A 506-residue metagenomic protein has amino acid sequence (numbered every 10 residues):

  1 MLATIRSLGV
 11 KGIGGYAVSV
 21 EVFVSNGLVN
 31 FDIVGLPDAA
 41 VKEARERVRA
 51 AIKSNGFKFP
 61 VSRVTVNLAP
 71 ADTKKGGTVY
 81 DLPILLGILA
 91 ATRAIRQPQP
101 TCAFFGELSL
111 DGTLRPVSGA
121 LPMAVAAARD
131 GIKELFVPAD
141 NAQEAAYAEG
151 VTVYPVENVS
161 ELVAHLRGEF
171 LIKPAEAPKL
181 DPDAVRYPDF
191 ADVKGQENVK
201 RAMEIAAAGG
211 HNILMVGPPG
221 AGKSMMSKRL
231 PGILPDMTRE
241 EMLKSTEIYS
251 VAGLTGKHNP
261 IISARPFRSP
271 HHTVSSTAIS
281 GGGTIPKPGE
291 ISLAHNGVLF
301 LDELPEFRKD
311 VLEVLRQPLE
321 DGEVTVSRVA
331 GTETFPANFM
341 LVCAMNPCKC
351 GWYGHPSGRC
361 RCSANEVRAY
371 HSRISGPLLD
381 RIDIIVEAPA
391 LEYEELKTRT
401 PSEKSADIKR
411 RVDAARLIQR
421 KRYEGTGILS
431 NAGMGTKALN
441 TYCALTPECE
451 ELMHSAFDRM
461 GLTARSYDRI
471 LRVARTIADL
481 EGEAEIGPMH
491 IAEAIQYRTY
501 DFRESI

Functional and structural regions predicted by a protein language model:
M1-L214, P218-S224, S327, S466-Y467 (+2 more regions): Peripheral, non-AAA+ core regions of ATP-driven protein-machinery
A40-R45, P60, N67-G77, I285-P286 (+1 more regions): Basic, amphipathic alpha-helical bundle interface domains used for macromolecular binding and assembly
F59-S62, P98-Q99, R129-G131, E149 (+9 more regions): Short loop/turn elements that form and flank the Walker-type P-loop nucleotide-binding site in RecA-like NTPase cores
L110, L299-F300, E306-F307, Y393: Residues immediately C-terminal
E204, P260-I261, R265-P266, S276-L299 (+1 more regions): Conserved alpha-helical scaffold flanking the Walker A/P-loop in AAA+ ATPase domains
L214-G256: Walker A/P-loop
K244, Y249-I279: Clamp-loader machinery-focused feature within the broader ASCE/P-loop NTPase space
N296, D302-E303, V314: Walker B catalytic acidic pair
